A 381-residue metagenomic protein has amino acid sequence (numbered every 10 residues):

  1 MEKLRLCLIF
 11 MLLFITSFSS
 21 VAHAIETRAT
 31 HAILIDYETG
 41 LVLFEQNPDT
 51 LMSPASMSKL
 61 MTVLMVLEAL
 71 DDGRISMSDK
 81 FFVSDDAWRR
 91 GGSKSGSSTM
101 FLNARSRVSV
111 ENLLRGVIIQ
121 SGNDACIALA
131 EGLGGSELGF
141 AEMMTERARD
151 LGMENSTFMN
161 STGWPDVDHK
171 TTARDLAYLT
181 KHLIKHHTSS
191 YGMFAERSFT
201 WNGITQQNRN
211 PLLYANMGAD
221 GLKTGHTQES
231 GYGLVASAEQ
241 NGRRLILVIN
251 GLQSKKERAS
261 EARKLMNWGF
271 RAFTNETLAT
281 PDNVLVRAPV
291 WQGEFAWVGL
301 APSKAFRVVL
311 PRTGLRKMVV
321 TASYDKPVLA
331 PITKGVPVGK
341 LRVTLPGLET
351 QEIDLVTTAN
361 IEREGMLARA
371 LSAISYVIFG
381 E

Functional and structural regions predicted by a protein language model:
M1-L6: Positively charged n-region of N-terminal signal peptides that target proteins for export
C7-S17: Bacterial N-terminal signal peptides
F14, A22, F44, D71-G73 (+3 more regions): Generic marker of residues within folded, mature protein domains
I15, E26-A29, V343: Intrinsically disordered/low-complexity terminal segments and short unstructured peptides
A22-A177, K181-K185: Active-site-adjacent loops and short helices of periplasmic peptidoglycan-processing enzymes
M153-T157, P165-E381: Domain-terminus/edge residues, biased toward the C-terminal soluble/receptor-binding domains of extracytoplasmic
